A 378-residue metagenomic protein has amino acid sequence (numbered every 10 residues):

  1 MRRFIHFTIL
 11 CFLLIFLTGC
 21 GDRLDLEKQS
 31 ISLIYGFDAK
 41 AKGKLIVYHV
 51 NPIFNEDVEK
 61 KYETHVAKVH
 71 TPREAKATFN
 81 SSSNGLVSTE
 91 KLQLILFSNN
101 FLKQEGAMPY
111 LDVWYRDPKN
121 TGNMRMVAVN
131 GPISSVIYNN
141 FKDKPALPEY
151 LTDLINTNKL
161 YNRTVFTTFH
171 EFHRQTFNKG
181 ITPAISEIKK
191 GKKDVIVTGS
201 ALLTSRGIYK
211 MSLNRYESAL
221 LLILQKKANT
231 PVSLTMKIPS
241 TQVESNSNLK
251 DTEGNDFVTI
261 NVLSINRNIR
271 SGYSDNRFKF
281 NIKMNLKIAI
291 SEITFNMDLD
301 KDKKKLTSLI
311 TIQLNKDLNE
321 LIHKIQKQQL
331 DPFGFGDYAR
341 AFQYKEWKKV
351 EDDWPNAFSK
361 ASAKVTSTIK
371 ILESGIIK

Functional and structural regions predicted by a protein language model:
I5-T8, L14-K378: Membrane-proximal alpha-helical signals and transmembrane carboxylates
